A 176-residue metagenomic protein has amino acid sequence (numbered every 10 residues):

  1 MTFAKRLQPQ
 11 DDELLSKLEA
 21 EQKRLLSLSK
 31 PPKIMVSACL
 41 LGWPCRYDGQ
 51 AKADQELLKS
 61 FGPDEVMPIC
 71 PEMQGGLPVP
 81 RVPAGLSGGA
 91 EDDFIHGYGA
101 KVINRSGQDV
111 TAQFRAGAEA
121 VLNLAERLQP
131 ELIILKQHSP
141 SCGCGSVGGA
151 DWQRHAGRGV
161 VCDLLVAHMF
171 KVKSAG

Functional and structural regions predicted by a protein language model:
F3-L18, Q22, S29-K30, Q74 (+2 more regions): Divalent-metal-activated hydrolytic enzyme cores
K33-C39, P68: Short, hydrophobic/glycine-enriched beta-strand segments
C39, K136-S139: Short, well-ordered beta-to-alpha junction loops that form the rim of enzyme active sites and present histidine/acidic
G42, G76-L77, P140-G143: Short, active-site-adjacent cap segments at secondary-structure transitions
G42-G49: Short N-terminal binding/cap micro-motifs at the start of the first secondary-structure element
Q50, G148-W152: Short glycine-enriched, charge-decorated loop/helix-capping segments at active-site entrances that position
K52-K101: Short, surface-exposed acidic-centric catalytic microdomains
Q129-P130: Proline-aspartate-enriched helix->loop->beta-strand connector
